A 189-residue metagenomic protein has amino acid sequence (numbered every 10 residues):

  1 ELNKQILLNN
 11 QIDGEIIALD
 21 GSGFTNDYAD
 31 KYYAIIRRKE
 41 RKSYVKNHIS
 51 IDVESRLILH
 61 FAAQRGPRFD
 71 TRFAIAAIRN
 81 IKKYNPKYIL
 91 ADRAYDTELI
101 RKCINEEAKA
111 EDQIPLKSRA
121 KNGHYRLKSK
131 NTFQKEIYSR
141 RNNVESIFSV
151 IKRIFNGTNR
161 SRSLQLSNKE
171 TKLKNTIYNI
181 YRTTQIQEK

Functional and structural regions predicted by a protein language model:
E1-E106: Polybasic low-complexity intrinsically disordered regions
G14-I17, L59, R140, I147 (+1 more regions): A generic secondary-structure signal marking the coil-to-beta-strand transition
T25-K31, G123-Y125, T171-K172: Short, solvent-exposed polar/charged micro-motifs at secondary-structure junctions
F73, N143, I147, K169-K172 (+1 more regions): Catalytic-loop motifs flanking and including active-site residues across diverse enzymes
Y88, R93-S161: Helix-centered, glycine/charged polyanion-binding patches within enzymatic domains that contact phosphate-containing
R162-K189: Charge-patterned, long linear interaction tracts outside catalytic cores
